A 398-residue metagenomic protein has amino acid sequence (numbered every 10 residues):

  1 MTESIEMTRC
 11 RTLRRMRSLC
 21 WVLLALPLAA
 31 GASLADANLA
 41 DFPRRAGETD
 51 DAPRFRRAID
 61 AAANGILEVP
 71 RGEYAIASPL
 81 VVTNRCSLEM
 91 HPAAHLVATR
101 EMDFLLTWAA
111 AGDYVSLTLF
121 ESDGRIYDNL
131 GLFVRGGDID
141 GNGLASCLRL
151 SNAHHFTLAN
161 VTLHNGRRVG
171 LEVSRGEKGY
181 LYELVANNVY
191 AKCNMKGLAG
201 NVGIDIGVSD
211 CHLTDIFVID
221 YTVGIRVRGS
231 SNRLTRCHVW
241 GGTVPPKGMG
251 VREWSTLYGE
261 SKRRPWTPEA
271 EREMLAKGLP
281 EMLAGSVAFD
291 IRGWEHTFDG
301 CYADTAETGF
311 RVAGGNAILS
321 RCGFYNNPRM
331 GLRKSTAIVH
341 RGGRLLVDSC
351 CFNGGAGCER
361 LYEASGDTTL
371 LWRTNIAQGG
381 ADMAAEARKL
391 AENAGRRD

Functional and structural regions predicted by a protein language model:
M1-M16: N-terminal secretory signal peptides that target proteins for export/translocation
C20-A29: Bacterial N-terminal signal peptides
G31-R57: Right-handed parallel beta-helix/beta-solenoid
P43-A46, N64-M102, I139, G143: N-terminal extracellular ligand-recognition/capping segment immediately after the signal peptide
V69, S87-H91, Y114, N129-R135 (+14 more regions): All-beta strand scaffolds that present successive hydrophobic residues in beta-strands
A77-P79, P92, V97-D103, N142-L148 (+9 more regions): Short glycine/acidic-rich loop motifs that flank beta-strands on beta-rich extracellular proteins
S87-E89, W108-G166, Y182: Parallel beta-helix/beta-solenoid
